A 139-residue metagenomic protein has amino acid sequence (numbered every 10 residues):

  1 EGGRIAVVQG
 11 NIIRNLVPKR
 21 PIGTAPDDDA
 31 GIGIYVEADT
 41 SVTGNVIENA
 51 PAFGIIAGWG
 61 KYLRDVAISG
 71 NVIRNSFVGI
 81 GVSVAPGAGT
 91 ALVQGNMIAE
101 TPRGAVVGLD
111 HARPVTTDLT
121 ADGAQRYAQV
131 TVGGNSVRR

Functional and structural regions predicted by a protein language model:
E1-A6, V17-A30, Y35-V36, P51-A57 (+3 more regions): Short glycine/acidic-rich loop motifs that flank beta-strands on beta-rich extracellular proteins
G2-G3, V8, V36-V42, G58 (+9 more regions): Parallel beta-helix/beta-solenoid
T24, V115-A121: Short, flexible/disordered intra-domain loops and linkers
I34, N45-V46: Short, conserved, surface-exposed binding loops centered on an aromatic residue
G95-M97, A112-T117: C-terminal structured domain segments
G133-R139: Extracellular/surface-exposed low-complexity segments
